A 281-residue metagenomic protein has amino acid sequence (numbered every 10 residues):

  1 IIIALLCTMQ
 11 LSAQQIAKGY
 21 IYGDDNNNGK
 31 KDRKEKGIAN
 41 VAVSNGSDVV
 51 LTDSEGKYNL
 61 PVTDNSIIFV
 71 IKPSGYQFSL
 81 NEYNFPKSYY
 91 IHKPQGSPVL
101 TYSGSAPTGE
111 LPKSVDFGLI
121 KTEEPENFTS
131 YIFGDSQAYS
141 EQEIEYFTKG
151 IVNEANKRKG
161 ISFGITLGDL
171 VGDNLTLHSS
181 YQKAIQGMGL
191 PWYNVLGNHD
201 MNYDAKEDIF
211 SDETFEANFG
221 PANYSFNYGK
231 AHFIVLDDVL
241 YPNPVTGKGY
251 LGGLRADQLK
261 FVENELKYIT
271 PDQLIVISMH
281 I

Functional and structural regions predicted by a protein language model:
I1-I16: Bacterial Sec-dependent N-terminal signal peptides
Q14, Y20-G37, T122: Structural motif
G19, T52-S66, F117: Glycine-centered loop-to-beta-strand initiation motif
Y20, K36-L51: Short amphipathic beta-strand segments in non-cytosolic proteins
G29-K31, S44-K57, P61: Short, acidic Ser/Thr/Gly-rich low-complexity loop/linker segments typical of extracellular and cell-surface proteins
N45, I67-S103: A short, solvent-exposed loop/turn motif at the edges and junctions of modular extracellular/periplasmic domains
P94, T176-P271: Extended active-site neighborhood of metal-dependent phosphoesterases/phosphodiesterases
V99-S179: N-terminal active-site segment of His-dependent metallophosphoesterases
